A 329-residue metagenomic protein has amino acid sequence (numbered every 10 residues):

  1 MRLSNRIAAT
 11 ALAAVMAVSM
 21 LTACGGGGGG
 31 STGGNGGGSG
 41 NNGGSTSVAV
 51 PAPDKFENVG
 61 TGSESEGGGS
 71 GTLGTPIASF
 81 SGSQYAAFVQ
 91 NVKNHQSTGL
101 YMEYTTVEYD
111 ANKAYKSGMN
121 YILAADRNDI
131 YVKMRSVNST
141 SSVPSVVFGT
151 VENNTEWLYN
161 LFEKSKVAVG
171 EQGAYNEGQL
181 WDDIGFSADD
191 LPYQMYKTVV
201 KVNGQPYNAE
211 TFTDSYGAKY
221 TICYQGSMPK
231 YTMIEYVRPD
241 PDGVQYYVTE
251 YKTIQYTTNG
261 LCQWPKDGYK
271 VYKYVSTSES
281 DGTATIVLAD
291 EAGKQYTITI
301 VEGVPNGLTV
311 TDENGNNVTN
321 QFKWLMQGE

Functional and structural regions predicted by a protein language model:
M1-A11: Bacterial N-terminal signal peptides that target proteins for export
S19-A23: C-terminal motif of bacterial Sec signal peptides marking the signal peptidase cleavage site
C24-D129, W264-T285, G315, Q321-E329: N-terminal leader/targeting segments and the immediate start of mature chains
S79-Q84, T150-A218, L261-D281, E313-E329: Flexible, processing/modification-adjacent segments and terminal tails in exported/periplasmic/extracellular proteins
H95-E103, R127-K133, N203-T211, P229-M233 (+2 more regions): Short, hydrophobic/aromatic-rich segments at coil-to-beta transitions
T106, E156, E210-F212, P229-P239 (+1 more regions): Buried hydrophobic residues that stabilize the cores of well-folded domains
Y115-I184, V237-Y247, Q295-E313, N317-T319: An acidic-aromatic
I234-K273: Acidic, serine/threonine-rich low-complexity disordered tracts
